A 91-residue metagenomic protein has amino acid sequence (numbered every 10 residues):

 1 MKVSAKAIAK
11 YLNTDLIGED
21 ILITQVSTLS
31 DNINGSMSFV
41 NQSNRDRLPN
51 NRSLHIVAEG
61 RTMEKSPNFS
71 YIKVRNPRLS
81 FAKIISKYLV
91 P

Functional and structural regions predicted by a protein language model:
M1-P91: Terminal amphipathic alpha-helical/low-complexity segments used for targeting or macromolecular assembly
